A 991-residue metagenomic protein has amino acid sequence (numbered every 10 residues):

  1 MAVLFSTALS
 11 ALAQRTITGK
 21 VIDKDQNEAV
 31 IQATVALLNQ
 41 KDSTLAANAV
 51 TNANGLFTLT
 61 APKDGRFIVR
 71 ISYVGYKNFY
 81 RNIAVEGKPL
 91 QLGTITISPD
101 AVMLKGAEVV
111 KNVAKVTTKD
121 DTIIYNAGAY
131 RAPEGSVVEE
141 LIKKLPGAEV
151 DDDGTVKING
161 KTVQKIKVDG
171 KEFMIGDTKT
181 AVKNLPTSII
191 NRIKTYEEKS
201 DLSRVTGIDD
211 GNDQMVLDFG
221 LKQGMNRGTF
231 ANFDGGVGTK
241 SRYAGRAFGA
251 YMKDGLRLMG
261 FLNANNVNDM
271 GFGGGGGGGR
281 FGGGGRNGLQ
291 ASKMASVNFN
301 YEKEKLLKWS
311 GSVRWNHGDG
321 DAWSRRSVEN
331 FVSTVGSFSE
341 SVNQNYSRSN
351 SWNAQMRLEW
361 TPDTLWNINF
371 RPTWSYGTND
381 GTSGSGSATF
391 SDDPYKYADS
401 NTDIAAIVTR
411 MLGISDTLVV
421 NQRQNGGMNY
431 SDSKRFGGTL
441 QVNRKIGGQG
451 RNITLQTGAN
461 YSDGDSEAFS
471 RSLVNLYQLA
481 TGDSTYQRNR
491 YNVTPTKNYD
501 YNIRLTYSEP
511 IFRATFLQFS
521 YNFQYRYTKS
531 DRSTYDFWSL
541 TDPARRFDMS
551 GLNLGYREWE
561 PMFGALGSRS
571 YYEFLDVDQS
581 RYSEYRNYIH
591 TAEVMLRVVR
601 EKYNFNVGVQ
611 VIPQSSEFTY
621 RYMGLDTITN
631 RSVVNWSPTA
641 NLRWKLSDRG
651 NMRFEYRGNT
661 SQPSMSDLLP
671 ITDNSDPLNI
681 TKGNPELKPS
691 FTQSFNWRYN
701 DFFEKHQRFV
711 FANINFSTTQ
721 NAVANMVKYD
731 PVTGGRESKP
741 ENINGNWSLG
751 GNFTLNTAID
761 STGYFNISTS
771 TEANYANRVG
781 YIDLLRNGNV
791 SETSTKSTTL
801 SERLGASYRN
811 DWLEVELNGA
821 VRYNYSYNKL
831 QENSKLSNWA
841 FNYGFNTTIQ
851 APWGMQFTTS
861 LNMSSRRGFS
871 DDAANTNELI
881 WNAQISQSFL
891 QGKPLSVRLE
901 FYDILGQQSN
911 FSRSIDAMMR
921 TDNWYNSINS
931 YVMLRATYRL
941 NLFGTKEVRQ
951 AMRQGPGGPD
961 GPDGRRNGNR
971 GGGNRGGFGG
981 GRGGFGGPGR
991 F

Functional and structural regions predicted by a protein language model:
G19, T51-L59, K63-F67, I95: Glycine-centered loop-to-beta-strand initiation motif
K20-V30: Structural motif
I22, T34-L38, R70-Y76, P89-R131 (+4 more regions): Short, acidic, small-residue-rich periplasmic hinge/interaction motif at the N-terminus of Gram-negative outer-membrane
Q40-L56: Short, acidic Ser/Thr/Gly-rich low-complexity loop/linker segments typical of extracellular and cell-surface proteins
Q40-T44, R66-N82: A short, solvent-exposed loop/turn motif at the edges and junctions of modular extracellular/periplasmic domains
E139-M174, N191-R192, L202-G211, L217-G220: Extracytoplasmic beta-strand/coil segments of soluble accessory domains associated with Gram-negative outer-membrane
K171-K199, D254-L258: Short acidic/polar hinge/loop motifs at secondary-structure boundaries that mediate gating or recognition
G176-T178, K199-S241, G255-F991: Primarily recognizes Gram-negative and organellar outer-membrane beta-barrels
